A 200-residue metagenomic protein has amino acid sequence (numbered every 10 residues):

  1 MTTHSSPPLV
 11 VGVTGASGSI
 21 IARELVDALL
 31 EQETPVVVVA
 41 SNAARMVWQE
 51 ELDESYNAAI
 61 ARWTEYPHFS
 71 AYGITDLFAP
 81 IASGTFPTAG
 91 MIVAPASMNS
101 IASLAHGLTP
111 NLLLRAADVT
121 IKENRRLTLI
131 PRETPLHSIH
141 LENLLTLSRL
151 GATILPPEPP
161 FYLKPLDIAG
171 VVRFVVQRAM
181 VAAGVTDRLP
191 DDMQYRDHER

Functional and structural regions predicted by a protein language model:
M1-T128, T134-R200: A cross-family phosphate/adenosyl-ligand binding-site feature
